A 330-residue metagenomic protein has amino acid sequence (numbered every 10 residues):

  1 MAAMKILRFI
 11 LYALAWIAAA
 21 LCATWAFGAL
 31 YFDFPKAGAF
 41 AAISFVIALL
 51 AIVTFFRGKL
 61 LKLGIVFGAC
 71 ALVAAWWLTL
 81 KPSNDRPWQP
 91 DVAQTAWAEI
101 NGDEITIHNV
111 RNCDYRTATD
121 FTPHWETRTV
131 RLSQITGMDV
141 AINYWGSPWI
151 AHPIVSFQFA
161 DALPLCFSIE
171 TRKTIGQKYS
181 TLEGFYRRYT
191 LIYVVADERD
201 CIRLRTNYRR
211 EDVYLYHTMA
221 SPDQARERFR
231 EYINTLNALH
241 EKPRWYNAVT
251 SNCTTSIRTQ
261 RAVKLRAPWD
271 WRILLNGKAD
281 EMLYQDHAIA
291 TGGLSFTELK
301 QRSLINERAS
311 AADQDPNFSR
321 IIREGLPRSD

Functional and structural regions predicted by a protein language model:
M1-A3: Short, Lys/Arg-enriched N-terminal segments with co-localized hydrophobic residues within the first ~10-30 amino acids
K5-C22, F27-A51, I233-D330: Activation targets extended, charge/polar-rich intrinsically disordered C-terminal tails
A41-F67: Cytosolic-side transmembrane helix boundary signature
K59-P82: Internal/C-terminal transmembrane anchor helices
P82-N101: Alpha-helical transmembrane signal-anchor/signal-peptide segments
I100-E104, Q158-L163, A220-A225: A short, structured loop/turn motif at beta-sheet edges
I105, V110, R116-V213: Glycine-rich catalytic cores of cysteine/serine-nucleophile enzymes that process amide/ester linkages in cell-envelope
Y186-V263, P268: Soluble catalytic domains of enzymes that build or remodel membrane lipids, polysaccharides, and related
